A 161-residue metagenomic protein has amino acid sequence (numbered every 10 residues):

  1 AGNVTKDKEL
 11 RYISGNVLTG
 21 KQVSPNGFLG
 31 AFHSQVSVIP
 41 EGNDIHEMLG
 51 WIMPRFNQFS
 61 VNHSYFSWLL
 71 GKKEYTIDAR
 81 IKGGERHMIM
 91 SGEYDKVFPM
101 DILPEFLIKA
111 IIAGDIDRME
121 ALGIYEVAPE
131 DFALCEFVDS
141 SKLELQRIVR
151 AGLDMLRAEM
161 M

Functional and structural regions predicted by a protein language model:
A1-M161: Redox cofactor-anchoring modules in respiratory/redox and cofactor-processing assemblies
